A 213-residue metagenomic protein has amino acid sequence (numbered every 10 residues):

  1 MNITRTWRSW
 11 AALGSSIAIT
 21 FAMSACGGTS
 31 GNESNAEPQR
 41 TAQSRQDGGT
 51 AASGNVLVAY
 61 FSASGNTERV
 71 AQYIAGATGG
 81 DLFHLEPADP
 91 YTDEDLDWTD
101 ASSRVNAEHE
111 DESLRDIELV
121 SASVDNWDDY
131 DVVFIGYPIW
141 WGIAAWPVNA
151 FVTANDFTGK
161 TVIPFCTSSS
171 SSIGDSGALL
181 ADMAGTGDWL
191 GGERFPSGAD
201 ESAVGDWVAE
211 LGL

Functional and structural regions predicted by a protein language model:
N2-G14: Bacterial N-terminal signal peptides that target proteins for export
W10-L13, C26-L213: Active-site-proximal alpha-helix that buttresses catalytic centers in soluble enzyme cores
S15-T20: Hydrophobic helical h-region of N-terminal Sec-dependent signal peptides in bacterial secretory/periplasmic proteins
F21-A25: C-terminal motif of bacterial Sec signal peptides marking the signal peptidase cleavage site
